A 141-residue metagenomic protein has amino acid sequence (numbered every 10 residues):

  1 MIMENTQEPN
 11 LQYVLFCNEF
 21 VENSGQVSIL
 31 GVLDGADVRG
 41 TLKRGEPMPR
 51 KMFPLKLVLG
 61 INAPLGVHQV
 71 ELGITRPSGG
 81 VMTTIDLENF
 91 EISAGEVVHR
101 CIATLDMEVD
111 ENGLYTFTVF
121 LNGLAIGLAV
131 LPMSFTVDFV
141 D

Functional and structural regions predicted by a protein language model:
I2-F53, S134-D141: Non-catalytic, glycine-rich low-complexity segments
R50-M52, A63-L65, E108-N112: Surface-exposed coil/turn segments at beta-strand junctions on protein surfaces, enriched
F53-P54, S93-T104: Aromatic sugar-binding surface patches on proteins that engage polysaccharides or sugar-phosphate polymers
K56-N62: Short edge beta-strand/loop segments characteristic of extracellular beta-sandwich folds
H68-S78: Beta-strand-rich binding/interaction modules
R76-G80, G123-A125: Solvent-exposed strand-loop boundary residues in beta-sheet-rich modules
M82-S93: Solvent-exposed serine/threonine-rich low-complexity stretches and specific carbohydrate-binding patches
L105-D141: Mixed-charge, glycine-accented linear interaction segment located at domain edges/termini
